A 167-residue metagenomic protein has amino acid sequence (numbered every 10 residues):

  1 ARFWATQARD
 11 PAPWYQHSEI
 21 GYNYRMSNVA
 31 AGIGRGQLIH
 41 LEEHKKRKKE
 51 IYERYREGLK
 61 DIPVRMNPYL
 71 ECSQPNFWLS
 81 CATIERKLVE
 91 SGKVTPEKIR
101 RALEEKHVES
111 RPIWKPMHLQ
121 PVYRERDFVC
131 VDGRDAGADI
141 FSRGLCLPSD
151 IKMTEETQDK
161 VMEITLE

Functional and structural regions predicted by a protein language model:
A1-E167: PLP-dependent aminotransferase class I/II
